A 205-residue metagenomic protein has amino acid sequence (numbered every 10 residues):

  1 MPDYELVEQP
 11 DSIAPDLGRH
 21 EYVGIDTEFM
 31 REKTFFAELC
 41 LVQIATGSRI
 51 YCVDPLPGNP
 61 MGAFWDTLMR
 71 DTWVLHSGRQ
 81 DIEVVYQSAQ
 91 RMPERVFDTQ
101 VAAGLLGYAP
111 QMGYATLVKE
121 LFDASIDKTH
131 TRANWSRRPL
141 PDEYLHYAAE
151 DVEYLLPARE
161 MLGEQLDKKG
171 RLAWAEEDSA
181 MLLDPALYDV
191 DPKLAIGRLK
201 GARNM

Functional and structural regions predicted by a protein language model:
M1-P2, H20, L39, S48 (+2 more regions): Sequence-level motif detector for i,i+2 pairs with an aromatic at +2
M1-V23, T27: N-terminal accessory regions of nucleic-acid-interacting proteins
I13-L17, R31-F36, Q43-I44, D66: Short secondary-structure boundary/capping segments within folded domains
R19-A37, G58-N59: An N-terminal domain-cap segment
F29, W73, Y114, W135 (+2 more regions): Tryptophan-centered motif/residue detector
T34, P93-E94, R171: Short, surface-exposed helix-loop/turn micro-motifs enriched in polar/charged residues
L41-L156, G163, L182-V190: Active-site-proximal helix-loop-helix substrate-binding element of RNase H-like nuclease domains
L166-M205: Acidic catalytic cores of enzymes that act on phosphate-bearing nucleotides/polynucleotides
